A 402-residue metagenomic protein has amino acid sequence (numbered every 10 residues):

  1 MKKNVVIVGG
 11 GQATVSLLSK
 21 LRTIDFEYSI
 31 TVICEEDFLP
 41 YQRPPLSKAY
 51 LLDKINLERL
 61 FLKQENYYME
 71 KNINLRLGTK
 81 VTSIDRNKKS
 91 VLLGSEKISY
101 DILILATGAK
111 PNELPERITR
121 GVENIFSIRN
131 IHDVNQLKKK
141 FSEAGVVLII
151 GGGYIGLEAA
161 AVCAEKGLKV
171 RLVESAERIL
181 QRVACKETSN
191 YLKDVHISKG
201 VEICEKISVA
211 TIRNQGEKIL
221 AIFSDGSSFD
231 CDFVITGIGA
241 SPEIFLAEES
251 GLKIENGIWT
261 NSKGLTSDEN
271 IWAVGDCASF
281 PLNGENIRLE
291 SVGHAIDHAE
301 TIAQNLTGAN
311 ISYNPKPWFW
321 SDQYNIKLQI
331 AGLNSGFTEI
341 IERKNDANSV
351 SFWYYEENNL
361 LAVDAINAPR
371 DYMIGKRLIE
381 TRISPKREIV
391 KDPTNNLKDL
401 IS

Functional and structural regions predicted by a protein language model:
K2-N4, G10, T23, C277-M373: Mid-to-C-terminal Rossmann-like scaffold of FAD/NAD(P)H-dependent oxidoreductases
K2-N74, V162-V183, I374: Beta1-alpha1 glycine-rich phosphate/pyrophosphate-binding loop at the start of Rossmann-like nucleotide-binding domains
I7-V8, I98-G108, F229-G239, A299: Short hydrophobic core segments
M69-D85, I197-V209: A conserved beta-strand/loop element that lines the FAD pocket in flavoprotein oxidoreductases
I84-K97, R213-S228: Conserved beta-strand-loop-beta-strand element in the redox core of flavoprotein oxidoreductases
T107-K166: Glycine-rich dinucleotide-binding loop and its adjacent helix/turn
G121-S142, E217, S228-D297, T301: FAD-site-proximal beta/loop scaffold in flavoenzymes
Y154-T211, S291-V292, P315-W320: Rossmann-like dinucleotide-binding cores of NAD(P)H-dependent redox enzymes
